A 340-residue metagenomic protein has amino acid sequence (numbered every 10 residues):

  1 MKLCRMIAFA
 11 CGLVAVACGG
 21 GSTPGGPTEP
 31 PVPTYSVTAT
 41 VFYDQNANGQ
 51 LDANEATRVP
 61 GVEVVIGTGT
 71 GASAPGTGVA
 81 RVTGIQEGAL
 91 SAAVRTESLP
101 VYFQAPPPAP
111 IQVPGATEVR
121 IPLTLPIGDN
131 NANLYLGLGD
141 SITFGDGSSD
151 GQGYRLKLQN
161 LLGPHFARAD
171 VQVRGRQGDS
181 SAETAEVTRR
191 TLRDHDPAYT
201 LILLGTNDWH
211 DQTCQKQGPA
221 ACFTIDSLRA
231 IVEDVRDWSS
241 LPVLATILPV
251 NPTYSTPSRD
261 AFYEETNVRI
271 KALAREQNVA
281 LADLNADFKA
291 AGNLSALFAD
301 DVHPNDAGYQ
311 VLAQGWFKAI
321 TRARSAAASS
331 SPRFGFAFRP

Functional and structural regions predicted by a protein language model:
V37-Y43: A short, amphipathic beta-strand motif
Q50-L51, R58, V65-G84: Short, acidic Ser/Thr/Gly-rich low-complexity loop/linker segments typical of extracellular and cell-surface proteins
Q86-V101: A short, solvent-exposed beta-strand micro-motif common in secreted/extracellular proteins
E97-R120: Structured interaction patches on ligand/partner-binding surfaces of diverse proteins
P126-R174, R189-D196: Serine-esterase "nucleophile elbow" of acetyl-processing enzymes
A182-I225, L248-V250: Oxyanion-hole/transition-state-stabilizing segment in secreted/luminal serine hydrolases and related acyltransferases
L203-N207, V232-E264: Active-site segments of SGNH/GDSL-like serine hydrolases that catalyze O-acetyl group transfer/hydrolysis on lipids
L248-P340: Catalytic His-Asp segment of secreted/periplasmic serine-dependent ester chemistry enzymes
